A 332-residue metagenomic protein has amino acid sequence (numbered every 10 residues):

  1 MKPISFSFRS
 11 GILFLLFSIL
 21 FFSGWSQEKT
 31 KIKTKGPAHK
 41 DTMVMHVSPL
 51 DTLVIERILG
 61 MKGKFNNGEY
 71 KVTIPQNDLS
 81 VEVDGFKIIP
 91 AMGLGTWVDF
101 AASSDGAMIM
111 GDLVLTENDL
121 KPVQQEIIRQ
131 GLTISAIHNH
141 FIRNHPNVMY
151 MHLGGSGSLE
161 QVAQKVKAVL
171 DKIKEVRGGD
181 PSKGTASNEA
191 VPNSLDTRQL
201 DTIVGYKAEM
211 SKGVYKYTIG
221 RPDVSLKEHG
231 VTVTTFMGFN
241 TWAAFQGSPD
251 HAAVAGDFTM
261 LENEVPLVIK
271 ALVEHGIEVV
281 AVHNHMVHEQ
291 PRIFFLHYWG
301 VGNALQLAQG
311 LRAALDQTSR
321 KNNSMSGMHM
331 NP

Functional and structural regions predicted by a protein language model:
K2-I12: Bacterial N-terminal signal peptides that target proteins for export
G11-F21: Bacterial N-terminal signal peptides
F22-K29: Bacterial Sec-dependent signal peptides at the C-terminal "C-region" and cleavage site
K29-N147, G154-I293, W299-P332: Long, contiguous binding/interaction regions
